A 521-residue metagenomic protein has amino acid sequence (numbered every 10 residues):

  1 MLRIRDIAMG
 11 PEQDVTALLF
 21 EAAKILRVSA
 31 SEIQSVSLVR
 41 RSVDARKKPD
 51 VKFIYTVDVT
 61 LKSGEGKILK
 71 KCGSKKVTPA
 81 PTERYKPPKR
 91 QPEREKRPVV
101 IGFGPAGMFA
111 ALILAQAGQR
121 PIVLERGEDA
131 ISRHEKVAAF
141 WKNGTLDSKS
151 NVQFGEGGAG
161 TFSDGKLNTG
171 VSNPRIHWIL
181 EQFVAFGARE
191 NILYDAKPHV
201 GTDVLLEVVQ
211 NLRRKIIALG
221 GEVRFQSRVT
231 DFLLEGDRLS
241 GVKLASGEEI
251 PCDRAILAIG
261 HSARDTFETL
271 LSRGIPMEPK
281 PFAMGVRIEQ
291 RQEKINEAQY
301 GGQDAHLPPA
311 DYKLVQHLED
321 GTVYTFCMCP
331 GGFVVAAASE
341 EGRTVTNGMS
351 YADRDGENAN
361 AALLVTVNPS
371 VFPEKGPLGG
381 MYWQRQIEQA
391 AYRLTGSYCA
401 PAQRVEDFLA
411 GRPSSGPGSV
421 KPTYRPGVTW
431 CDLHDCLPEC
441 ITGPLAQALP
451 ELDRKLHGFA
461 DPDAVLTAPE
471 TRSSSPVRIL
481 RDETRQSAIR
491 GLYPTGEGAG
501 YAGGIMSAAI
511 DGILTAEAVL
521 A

Functional and structural regions predicted by a protein language model:
M1-F53, V57-F186, E190-A521: Residues forming the flavin
